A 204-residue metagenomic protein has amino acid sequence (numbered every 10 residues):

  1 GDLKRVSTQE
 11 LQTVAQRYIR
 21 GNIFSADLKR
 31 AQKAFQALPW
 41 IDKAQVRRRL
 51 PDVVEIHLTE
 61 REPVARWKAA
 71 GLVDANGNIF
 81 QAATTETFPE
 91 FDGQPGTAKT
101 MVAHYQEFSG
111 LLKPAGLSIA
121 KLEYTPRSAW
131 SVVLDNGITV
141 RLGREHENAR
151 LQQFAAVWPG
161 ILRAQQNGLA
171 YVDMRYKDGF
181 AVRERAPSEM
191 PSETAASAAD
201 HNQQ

Functional and structural regions predicted by a protein language model:
D2-P39, Q81-H104, G110: Periplasmic/extracytosolic POTRA-like scaffold domains at the N-termini of outer-membrane and outer-envelope
V6, G21-N22, D42-K43, D52-V53 (+6 more regions): Short beta-strands and strand-coil junctions in structured, solvent-facing domains, enriched
A15-I19, P39, Q45, L58 (+5 more regions): Sec/Tat-exported extracytoplasmic proteins
N22-A69, G116, V172: Periplasmic polypeptide-binding modules associated with outer-membrane biogenesis and secretion
R48-R49, E123-R127, M174: Short, ordered beta-strand-loop transition motifs
V54-G143: Extracytoplasmic segments of membrane-associated envelope/inner-membrane machinery
E145-Q204: Extracytoplasmic/luminal low-complexity segments enriched in Pro/Gly and acidic/polar residues that act as flexible
